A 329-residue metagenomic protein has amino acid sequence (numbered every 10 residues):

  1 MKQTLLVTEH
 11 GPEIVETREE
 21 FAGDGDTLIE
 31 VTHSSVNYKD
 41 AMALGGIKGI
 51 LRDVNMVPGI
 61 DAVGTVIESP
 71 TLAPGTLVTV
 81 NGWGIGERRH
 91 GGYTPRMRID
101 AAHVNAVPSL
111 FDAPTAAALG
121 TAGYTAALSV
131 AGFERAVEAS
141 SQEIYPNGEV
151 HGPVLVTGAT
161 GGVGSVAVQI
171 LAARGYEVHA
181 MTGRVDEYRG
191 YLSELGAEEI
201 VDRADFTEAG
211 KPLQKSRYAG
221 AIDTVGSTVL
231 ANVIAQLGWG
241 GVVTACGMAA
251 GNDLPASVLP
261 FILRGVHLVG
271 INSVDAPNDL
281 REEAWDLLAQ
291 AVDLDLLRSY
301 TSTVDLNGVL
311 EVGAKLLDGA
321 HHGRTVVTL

Functional and structural regions predicted by a protein language model:
E20-V36, I47-I85: Glycine-rich beta-strand-centered segment in the early N-terminal region that forms part of a ligand/cofactor-binding
T79, A219-I222, T244: N-terminal Rossmann-like NAD(P) cofactor-binding module of classical short-chain dehydrogenase/reductase
V80-V154: NAD(P)H dinucleotide-binding glycine-rich loop of Rossmann-like/cofactor-binding domains, especially the beta1-alpha1
G123-Y124, G158-S165, G226: Glycine-rich NAD(P) Rossmann-fold beta1-alpha1 loop
A126, V168, A172: Gly/Ala-rich phosphate-binding loop of Rossmann-like dinucleotide-binding domains, activating on the conserved
A172-T228: Adenosine-nucleotide cofactor-binding segment
T228-L294: Glycine-rich phosphate-binding loop and adjacent beta-alpha segment of Rossmann(oid) nucleotide-cofactor-binding
E282-L329: C-terminal hydrophobic helical "lid"/dimerization subdomain of Rossmann-like NAD(P)H-dependent oxidoreductases
